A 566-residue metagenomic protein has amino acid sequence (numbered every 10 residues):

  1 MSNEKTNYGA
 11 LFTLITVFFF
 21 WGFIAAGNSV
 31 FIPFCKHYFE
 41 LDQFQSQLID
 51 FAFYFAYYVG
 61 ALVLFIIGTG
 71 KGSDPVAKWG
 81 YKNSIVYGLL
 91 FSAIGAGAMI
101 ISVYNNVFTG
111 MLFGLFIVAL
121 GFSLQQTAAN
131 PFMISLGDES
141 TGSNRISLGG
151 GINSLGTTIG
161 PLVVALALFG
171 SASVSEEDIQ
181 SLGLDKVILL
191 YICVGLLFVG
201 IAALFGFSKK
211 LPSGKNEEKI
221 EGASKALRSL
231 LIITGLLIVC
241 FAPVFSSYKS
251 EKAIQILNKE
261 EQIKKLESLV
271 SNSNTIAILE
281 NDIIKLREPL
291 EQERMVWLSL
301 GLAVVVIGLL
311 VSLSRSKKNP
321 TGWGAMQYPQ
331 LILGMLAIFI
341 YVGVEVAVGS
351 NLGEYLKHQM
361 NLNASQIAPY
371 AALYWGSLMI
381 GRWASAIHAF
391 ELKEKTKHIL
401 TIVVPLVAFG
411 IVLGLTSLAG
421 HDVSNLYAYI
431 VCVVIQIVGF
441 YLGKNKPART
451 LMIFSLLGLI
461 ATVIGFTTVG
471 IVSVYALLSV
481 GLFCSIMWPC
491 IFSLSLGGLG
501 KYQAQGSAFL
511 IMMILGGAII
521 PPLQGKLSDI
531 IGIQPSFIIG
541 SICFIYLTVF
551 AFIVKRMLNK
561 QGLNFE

Functional and structural regions predicted by a protein language model:
G9-L41, A61-L64, G160, V348-L356: Extracytoplasmic
N28-I32, L236-K285, G324-G381, G414-T416: Extracytoplasmic gate region of multi-pass secondary transporters
Q47-D74, A372-S385, G516-I519: Central cavity-lining transmembrane alpha-helices of secondary-active solute carriers, predominantly the Major
A61-T109: Conserved MFS/SLC helix-loop-helix module at the cytosolic interface between two early adjacent transmembrane helices
L90-N105, F409-V423, F440-K444, L457-V469: C-terminal ends and interior cores of transmembrane alpha-helices in multi-pass membrane transporters/permeases
L124-D138, G349-L352, S485-G500: Intracellular juxtamembrane helix-capping segments at the cytosolic ends of symmetry-related transmembrane helices
T141-A172, F198, G506-P521: Glycine-rich segments within core transmembrane alpha-helices of 12-TM secondary carriers
V164-S173, I192-K219, A226-K252, V296-S316 (+2 more regions): C-terminal membrane-cytosol helix-exit motif in multi-pass small-molecule transporters
